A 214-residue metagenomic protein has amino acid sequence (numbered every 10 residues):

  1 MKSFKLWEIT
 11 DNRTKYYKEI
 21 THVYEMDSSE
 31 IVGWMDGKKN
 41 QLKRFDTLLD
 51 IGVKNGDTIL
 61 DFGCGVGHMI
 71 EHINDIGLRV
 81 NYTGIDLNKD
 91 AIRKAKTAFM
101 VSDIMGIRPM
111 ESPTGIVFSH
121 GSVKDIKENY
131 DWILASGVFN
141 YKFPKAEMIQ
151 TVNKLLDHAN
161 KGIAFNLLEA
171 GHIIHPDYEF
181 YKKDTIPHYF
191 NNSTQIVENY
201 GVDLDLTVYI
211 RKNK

Functional and structural regions predicted by a protein language model:
M1-I51, L60-D125, A146, Q150 (+1 more regions): Class I (Rossmann-like) S-adenosyl-L-methionine-dependent methyltransferase catalytic domain, capturing the SAM-binding
G52-V53, A159: A generic alpha-to-beta junction signature in SAM-dependent methyltransferases
N55, S136, N192-S193: Structured helix-beta-strand junction loops
D57, D131, K161: Conserved acidic residues
A91, V138-F139, A159, I163: Conserved short hydrophobic patches within well-ordered secondary structure
E128: Active-site charged/polar residues at nucleotide-handling catalytic sites that mediate phosphoryl, nucleotidyl
W132-K145: A short SAM/SAH-binding and catalytic strip from SAM-dependent methyltransferases
I149-K161: A short glycine-rich, Lys/Arg-flanked "PGG" loop and its adjoining helix->strand segment in the class I
